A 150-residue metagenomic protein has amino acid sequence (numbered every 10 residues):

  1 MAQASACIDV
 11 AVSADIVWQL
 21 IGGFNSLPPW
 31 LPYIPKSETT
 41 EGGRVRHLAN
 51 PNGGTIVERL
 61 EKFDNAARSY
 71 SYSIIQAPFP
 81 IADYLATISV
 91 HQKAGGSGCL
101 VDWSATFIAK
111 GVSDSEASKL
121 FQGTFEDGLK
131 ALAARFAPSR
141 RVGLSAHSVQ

Functional and structural regions predicted by a protein language model:
M1-E41, Q150: Hydrophobic ligand-binding cavity/cleft-lining segments
A14, G53, Q122-F125: A structural signal for well-ordered alpha-helical scaffolds and beta->alpha junctions
V17-I21, L27, R46, L60 (+3 more regions): Hydrophobic pocket/interface hotspot
W30, I81-D83, D114: Alpha-helix N-cap/helix-start motif
K36, P51-L100, T106-K110, P138-S139: Hydrophobic-ligand binding "helix-grip"
G42-R44, A67: Short acidic/glycine-enriched loop/turn segments that link adjacent beta-strands
R44-P51: Short aromatic-glycine motifs in intrinsically disordered, low-complexity regions
L100, T106-Q150: A conserved amphipathic terminal alpha-helix motif
